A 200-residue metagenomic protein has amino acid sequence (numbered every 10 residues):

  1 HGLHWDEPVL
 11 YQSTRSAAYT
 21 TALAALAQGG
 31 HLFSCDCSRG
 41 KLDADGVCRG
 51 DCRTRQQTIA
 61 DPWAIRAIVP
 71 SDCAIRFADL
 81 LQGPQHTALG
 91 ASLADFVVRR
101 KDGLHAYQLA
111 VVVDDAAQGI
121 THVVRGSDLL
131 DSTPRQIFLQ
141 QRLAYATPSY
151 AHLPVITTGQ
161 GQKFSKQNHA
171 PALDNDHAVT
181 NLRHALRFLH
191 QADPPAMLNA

Functional and structural regions predicted by a protein language model:
H1-S13, A22-A25, G29, S34: A glycine-rich helix N-cap at a beta->alpha junction
Q12-S16, L129: Acidic, metal-coordinating catalytic cores used for nucleic-acid/nucleotide bond scission and strand-transfer chemistry
T21-A27, S165-A170: Short, surface-exposed amphipathic charged segments that create phosphate/polyanion-binding patches used for binding
A24, F138, H184: Surface-exposed charge patches
A27, Q141, R187: Short polybasic/polar patches that bind polyanions
S34-N175, D193: Active-site cores that bind ATP or allylic diphosphates and position pyrophosphate for catalysis
N181, L186-F188, A192: A conserved active-site cap/scaffold subdomain adjacent to cofactor or substrate pockets
A192-A200: Charged phosphate-binding loop/patch that engages nucleotide di/tri-phosphates or the phosphate backbone of nucleic
